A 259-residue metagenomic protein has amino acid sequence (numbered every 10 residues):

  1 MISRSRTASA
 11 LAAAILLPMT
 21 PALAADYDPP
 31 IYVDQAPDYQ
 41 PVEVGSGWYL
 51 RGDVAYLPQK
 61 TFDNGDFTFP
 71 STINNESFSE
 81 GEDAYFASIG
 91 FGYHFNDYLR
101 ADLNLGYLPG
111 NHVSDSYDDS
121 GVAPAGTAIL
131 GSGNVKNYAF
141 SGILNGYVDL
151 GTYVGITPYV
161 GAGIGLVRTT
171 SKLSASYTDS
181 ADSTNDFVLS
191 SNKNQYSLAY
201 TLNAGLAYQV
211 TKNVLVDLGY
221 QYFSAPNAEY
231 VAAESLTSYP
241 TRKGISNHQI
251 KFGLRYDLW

Functional and structural regions predicted by a protein language model:
M1-S9: Bacterial N-terminal signal peptides that target proteins for export
A10-P18: Bacterial N-terminal signal peptides
L23-G52, D63, W259: Outer-membrane beta-barrel biogenesis signature
V44-G90, H94, R100: Short, contiguous, helix-prone interaction/anchoring segments in small proteins
G47-Y49, A84-F86, A139-I143, T157 (+2 more regions): Transmembrane beta-barrel architecture of outer-membrane proteins
G52-V54, I89-Y93, G142-V148, A162-L166 (+3 more regions): Residues on the lipid-exposed face of transmembrane beta-strands in outer-membrane beta-barrel proteins
P58-E82, Y107-S141, V167-S197, A225-Q249: Extracellular/periplasm-exposed beta-strand and loop segments of Gram-negative cell-envelope proteins, dominated by
Y98-A101, V154-I156, Y208-V216: Repeated loop/turn-to-beta-strand initiation elements of outer-membrane beta-barrel proteins
